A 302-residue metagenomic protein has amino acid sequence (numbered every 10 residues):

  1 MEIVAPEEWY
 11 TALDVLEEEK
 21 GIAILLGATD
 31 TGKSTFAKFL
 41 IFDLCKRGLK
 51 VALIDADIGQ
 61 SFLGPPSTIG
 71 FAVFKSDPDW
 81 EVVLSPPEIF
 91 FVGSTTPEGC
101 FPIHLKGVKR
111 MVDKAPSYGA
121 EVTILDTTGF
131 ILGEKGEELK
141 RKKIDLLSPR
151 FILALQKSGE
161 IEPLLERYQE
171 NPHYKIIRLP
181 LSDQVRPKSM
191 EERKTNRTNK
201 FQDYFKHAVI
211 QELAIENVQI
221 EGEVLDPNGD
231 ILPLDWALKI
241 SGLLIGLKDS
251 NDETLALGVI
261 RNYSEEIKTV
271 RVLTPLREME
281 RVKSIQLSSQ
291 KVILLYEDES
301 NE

Functional and structural regions predicted by a protein language model:
M1-G21, L25, R47-L49, R150-E302: Preference for solvent-exposed, low-hydrophobicity sequence contexts
I3-L26, A52-T123, I131: Nucleotide-state-sensitive switch-loop elements of NTP-binding domains
T29: The conserved Walker
K33: Conserved lysine of the Walker
F36, L40: Hydrophobic positions on the alpha1 helix immediately C-terminal to the Walker A/P-loop
F42-L53: Post-Walker A helix-loop "phosphate-sensing" segment adjacent to the P-loop in P-loop NTPases
K50, G70-S76, I144-L147, I152: A generic, well-ordered mixed alpha/beta core segment in the N-terminal half of proteins
K114-H173: Phosphate/Mg2+-binding loops and adjacent switch elements in nucleotide/diphosphate-handling enzyme cores
